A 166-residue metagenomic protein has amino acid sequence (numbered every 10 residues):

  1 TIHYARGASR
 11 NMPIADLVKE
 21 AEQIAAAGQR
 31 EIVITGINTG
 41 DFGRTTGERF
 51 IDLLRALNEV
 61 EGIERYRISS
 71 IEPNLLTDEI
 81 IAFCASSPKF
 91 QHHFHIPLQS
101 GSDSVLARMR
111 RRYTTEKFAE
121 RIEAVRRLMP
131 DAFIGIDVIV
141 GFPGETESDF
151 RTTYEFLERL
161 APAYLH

Functional and structural regions predicted by a protein language model:
T1-A15: Canonical Radical SAM [4Fe-4S] cluster-binding loop centered on the CxxxCxxC motif and its immediate flanking residues
A15, K19-E22: Ferredoxin-type iron-sulfur electron-transfer modules in oxidoreductases and energy-metabolism complexes
A26-F150: Conserved SAM/AdoMet-binding glycine-rich loop
L128, E147-H166: C-terminal, non-catalytic macromolecule-binding modules
